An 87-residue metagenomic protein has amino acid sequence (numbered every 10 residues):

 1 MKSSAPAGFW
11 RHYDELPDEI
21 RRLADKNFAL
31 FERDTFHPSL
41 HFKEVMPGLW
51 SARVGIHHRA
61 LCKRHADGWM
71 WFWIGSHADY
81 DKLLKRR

Functional and structural regions predicted by a protein language model:
M1-K26: Arg/Lys-rich, positively charged N-terminal/basic patches that mediate binding to nucleic acids
K2-S4, V54-R87: Enriched for short, Lys/Arg-rich terminal
R11, L30, D79: Active-site micro-motifs of SAM-dependent methyltransferase domains
K26-V54: A short, surface-exposed loop/turn module that caps and links secondary-structure elements
